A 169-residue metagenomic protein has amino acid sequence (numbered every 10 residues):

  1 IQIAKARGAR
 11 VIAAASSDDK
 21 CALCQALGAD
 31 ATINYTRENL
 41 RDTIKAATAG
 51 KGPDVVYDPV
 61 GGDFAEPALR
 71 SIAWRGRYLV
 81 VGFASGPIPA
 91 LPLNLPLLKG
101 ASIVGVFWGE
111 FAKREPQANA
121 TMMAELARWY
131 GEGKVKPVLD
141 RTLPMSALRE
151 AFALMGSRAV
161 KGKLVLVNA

Functional and structural regions predicted by a protein language model:
I1-E38: Mid-domain Rossmann-like dinucleotide-binding core that forms the NAD(H)/NADP(H) cofactor-binding site
I12-D18, R37, P59-G62, V138 (+1 more regions): Glycine-rich beta-to-alpha transition loops that act as phosphate-gripper elements at the mouths of alpha/beta enzyme
C24, D63-V135, V167-A169: Glycine-rich phosphate-binding loop and adjacent beta-alpha segment of Rossmann(oid) nucleotide-cofactor-binding
A29, G52-P53, V135, L148: Local beta-strand N-terminus motif with an aromatic residue
I33, V56-Y57: N-terminal Rossmann-like NAD(P) cofactor-binding module of classical short-chain dehydrogenase/reductase
N39-G50: Short amphipathic alpha-helix with an adjacent loop that forms part of the alpha/beta core around
A49, A73, A159-V160: Short conserved AdoMet
A127, E132-T142, R149-A169: C-terminal capping/lid region of NAD(P)-dependent oxidoreductase domains
